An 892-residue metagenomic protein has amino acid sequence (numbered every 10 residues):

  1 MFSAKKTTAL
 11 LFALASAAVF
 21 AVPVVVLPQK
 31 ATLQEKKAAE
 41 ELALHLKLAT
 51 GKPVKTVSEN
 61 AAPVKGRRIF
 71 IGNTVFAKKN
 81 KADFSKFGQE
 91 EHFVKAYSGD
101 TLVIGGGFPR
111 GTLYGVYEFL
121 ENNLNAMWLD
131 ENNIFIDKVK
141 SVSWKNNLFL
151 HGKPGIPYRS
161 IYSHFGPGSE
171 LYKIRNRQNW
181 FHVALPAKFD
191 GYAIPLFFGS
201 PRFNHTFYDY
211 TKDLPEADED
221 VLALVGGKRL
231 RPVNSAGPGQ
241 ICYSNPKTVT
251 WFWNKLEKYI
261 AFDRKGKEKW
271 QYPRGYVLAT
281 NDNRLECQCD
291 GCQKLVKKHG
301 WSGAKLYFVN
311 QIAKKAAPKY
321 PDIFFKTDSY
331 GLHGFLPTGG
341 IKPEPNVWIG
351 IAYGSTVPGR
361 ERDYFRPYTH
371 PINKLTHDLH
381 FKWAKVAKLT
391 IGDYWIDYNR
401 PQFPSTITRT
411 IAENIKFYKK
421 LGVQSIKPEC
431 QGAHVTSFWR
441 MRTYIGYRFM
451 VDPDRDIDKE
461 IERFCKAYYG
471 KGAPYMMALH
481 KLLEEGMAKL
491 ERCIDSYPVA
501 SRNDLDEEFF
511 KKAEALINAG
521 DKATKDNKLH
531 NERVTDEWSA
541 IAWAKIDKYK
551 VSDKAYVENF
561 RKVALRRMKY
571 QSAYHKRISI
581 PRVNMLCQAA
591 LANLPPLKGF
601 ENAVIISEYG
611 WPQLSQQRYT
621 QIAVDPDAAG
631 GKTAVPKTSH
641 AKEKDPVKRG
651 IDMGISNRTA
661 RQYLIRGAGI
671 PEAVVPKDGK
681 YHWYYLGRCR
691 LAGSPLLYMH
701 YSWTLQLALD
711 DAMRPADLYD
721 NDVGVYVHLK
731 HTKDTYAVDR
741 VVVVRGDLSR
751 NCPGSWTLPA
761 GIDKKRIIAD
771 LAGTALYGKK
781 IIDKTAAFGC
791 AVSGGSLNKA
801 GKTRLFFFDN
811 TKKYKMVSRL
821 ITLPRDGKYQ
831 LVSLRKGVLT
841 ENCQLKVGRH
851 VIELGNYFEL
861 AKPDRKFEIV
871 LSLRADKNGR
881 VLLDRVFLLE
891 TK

Functional and structural regions predicted by a protein language model:
S3, A9-A13, V19-F93, K140-L148: Acidic, contiguous N-terminal accessory segments
A38-E41, H45, F84-R274, A279-Y307 (+3 more regions): Feature activates predominantly on carbohydrate-active enzymes
S244, T248-T250, K258, P367-P474 (+1 more regions): Structured mid-domain segments that build the active-site/substrate or prosthetic-cofactor binding neighborhood
V309-L336, L389-N399, I426-Q431: Aromatic-lined carbohydrate-recognition surfaces of secreted/lumenal glycan-active proteins
F325-P358, F403-R409, V435-T443: Substrate-binding cleft/loops of secretory-pathway carbohydrate-active enzymes
G422, Y447-G667, P671-Y685, L697 (+8 more regions): Catalytic domains of carbohydrate-active enzymes that cleave complex glycans
I605-I606, R690-A692, H700-Y777, I782-A786 (+4 more regions): Extracellular polysaccharide-targeting segments
A660, L664-M713, P824-D826, V832-R865 (+1 more regions): Extracellular carbohydrate recognition and processing domains and analogous Trp-centered ligand-binding platforms
